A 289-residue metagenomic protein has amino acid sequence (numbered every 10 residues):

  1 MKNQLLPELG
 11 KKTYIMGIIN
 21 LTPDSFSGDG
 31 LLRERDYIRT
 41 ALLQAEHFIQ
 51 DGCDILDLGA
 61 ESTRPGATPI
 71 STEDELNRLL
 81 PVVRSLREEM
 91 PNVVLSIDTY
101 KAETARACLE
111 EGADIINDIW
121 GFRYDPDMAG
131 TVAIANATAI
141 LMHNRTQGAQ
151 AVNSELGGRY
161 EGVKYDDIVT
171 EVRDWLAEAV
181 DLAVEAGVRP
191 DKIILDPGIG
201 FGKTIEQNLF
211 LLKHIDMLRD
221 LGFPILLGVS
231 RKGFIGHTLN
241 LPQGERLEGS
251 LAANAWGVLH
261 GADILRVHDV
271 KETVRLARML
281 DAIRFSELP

Functional and structural regions predicted by a protein language model:
K2-Q4, L9-G10, S25-Q44, T63-P81 (+6 more regions): Active-site-adjacent loop and "lid" segments of alpha/beta metabolic enzymes
L9, Q50, R189-P190: Glycine-rich phosphate/diphosphate-binding loops that line cofactor/substrate pockets in enzymes
Y14-M16, K192, P224: Structural motif
L43-G59, H260: Catalytic domains of carbohydrate-active enzymes, especially glycoside hydrolases
N92, R189-K192: Short acidic capping loops at alpha-helix termini that bridge into adjacent secondary structure
